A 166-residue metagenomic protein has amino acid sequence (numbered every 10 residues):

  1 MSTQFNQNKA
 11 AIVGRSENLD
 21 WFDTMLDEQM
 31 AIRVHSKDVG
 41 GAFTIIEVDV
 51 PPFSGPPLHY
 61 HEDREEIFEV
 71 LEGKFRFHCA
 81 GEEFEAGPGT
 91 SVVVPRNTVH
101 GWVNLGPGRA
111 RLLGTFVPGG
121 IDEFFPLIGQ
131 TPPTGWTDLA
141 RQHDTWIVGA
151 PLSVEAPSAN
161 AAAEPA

Functional and structural regions predicted by a protein language model:
M1-F43, Q130-A166: A short, N-terminal "cap"/entry segment at the start of jelly-roll beta-barrel domains of the cupin/DSBH fold
G14, G81-V99: Short acidic-glycine-tyrosine-enriched beta hairpin
V34-H35, P56-E62, V103-L105: Short histidine-centered beta-strand/loop micro-motifs that create catalytic or ligand/metal-coordination sites
I45-P51, Y60-C79, T115: Short, conserved beta-strand element in jelly-roll/cupin
S54, E62, F75, E123 (+1 more regions): Hydrophobic small-molecule pocket/channel-lining residues, especially in calycin-type beta-barrels
I67, K74-R76, E83, V99 (+1 more regions): Structural motif
P88, R96-D122: Ligand-binding loop in jelly-roll beta-barrel domains
G120-F125, V148: A short beta-to-alpha transition loop/helix N-cap that caps and shapes the active-site region
